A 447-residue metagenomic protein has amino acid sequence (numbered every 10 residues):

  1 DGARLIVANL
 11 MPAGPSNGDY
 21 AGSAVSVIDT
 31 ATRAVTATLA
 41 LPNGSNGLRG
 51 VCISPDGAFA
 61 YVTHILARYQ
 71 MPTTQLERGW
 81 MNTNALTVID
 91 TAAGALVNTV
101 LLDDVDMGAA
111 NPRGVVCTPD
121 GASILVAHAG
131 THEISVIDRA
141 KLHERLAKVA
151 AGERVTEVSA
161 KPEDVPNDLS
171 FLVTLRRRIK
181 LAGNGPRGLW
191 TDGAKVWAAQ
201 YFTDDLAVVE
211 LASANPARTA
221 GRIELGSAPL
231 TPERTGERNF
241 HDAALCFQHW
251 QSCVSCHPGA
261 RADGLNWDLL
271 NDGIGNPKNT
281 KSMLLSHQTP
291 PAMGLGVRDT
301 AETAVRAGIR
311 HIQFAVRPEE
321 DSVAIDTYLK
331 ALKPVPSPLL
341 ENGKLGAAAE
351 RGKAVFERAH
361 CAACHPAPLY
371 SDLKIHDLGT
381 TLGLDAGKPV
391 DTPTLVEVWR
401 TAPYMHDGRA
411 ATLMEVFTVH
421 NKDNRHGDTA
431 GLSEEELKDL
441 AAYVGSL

Functional and structural regions predicted by a protein language model:
D1, L10-A13, A37-R49: Asp-box/WD-like beta-propeller blade repeats and closely related beta-sheet repeat scaffolds
V7, N17, R33, A37 (+4 more regions): Periplasmic c-type cytochrome electron-transfer domains
G22-V25: Glycine-centered small-residue motifs that form tight turns and secondary-structure capping sites at repeat-unit
